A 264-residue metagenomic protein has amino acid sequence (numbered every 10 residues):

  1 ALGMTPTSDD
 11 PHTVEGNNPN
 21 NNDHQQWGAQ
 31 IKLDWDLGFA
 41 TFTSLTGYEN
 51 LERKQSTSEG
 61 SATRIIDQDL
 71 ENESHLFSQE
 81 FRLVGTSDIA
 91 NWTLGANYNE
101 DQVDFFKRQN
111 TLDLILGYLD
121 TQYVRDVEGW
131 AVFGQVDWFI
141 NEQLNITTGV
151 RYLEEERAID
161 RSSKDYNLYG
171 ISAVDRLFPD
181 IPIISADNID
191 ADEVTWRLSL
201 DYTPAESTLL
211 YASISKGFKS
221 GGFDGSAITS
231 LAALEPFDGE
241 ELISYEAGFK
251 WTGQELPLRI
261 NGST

Functional and structural regions predicted by a protein language model:
A1-E15, S58-I66, F106-Q122, A158-I189 (+1 more regions): Solvent-exposed loop segments that connect transmembrane elements
A1-T93, N99-E100, R259: Outer-membrane beta-barrel domain signature, strongest for Gram-negative TonB-dependent receptors and also present
H12-T13, N17-Q25, E71-H75, T86 (+6 more regions): Short sequence motifs at beta-strands and strand-loop junctions characteristic of Gram-negative outer-membrane
H24, F42-L45, E49-T57, N99-F105 (+5 more regions): Structural signature of outer-membrane beta-barrel domains
G28, I66, A131, E193-R197 (+2 more regions): Transmembrane beta-barrel architecture of outer membranes
I31-W35, Q79-G85, V132-W138, L198-Y202 (+2 more regions): Residues on the lipid-exposed face of transmembrane beta-strands in outer-membrane beta-barrel proteins
K32-L37, T41-E59, T203-K219, P236-T264: Membrane-embedded beta-barrel scaffold of Gram-negative outer-membrane proteins
T41-T43, N91-T93, F133, N145-T147 (+3 more regions): Residue-level detector of the transmembrane beta-barrel scaffold of outer-membrane proteins
